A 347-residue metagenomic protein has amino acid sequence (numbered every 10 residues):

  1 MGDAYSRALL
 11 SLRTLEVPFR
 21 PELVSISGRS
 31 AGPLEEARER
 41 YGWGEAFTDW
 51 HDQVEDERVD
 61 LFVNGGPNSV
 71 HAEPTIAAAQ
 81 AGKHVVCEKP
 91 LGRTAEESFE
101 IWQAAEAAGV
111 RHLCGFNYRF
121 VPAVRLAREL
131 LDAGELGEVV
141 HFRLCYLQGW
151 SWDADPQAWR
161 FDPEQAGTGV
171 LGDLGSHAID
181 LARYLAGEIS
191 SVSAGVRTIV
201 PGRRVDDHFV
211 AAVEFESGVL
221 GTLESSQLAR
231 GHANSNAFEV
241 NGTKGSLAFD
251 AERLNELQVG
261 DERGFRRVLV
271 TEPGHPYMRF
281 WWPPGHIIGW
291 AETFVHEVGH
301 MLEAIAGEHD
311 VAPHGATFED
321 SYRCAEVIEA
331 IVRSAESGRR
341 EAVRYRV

Functional and structural regions predicted by a protein language model:
M1-Y41, L302: N-terminal Rossmann-like dinucleotide-binding module
L12-L15, L61-V63, G299-V347: C-terminal helix-rich "cap/oligomerization" subdomain common to oxidoreductases
G32, Y41-A104: Beta-loop-alpha module in the N-terminal Rossmann-like domain of NAD(P)-dependent dehydrogenases, especially those
N64, C87, H112-C114, F249: Hydrophobic residues in well-ordered beta-strands that form the structural core
Q103-R111, R125-H141, N241-G245: Basic phosphate/pyrophosphate-binding loop/patch that engages nucleotide-derived ligands
N117, V210, F215, F238-E239 (+2 more regions): C-terminal glycine/acidic-rich active-site capping loop/insertion
Y118-R203, V210, L257, M278 (+1 more regions): Predominantly a Rossmann-like dinucleotide-binding segment in NAD(P)-dependent oxidoreductases
